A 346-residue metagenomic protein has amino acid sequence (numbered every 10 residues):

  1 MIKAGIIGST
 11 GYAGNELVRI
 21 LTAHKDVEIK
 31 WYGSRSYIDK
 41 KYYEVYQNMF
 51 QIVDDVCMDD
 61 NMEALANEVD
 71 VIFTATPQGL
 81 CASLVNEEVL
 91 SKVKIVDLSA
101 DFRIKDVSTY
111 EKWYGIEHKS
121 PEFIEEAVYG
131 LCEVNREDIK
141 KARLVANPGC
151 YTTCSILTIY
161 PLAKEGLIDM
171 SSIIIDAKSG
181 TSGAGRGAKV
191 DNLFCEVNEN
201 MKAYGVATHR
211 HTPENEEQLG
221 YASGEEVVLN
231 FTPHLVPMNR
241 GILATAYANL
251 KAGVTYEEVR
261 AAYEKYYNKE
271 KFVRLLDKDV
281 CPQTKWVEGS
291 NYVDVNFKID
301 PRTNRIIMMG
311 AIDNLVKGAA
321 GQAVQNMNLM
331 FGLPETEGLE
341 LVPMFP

Functional and structural regions predicted by a protein language model:
M1-E199, Y204-V206, K298-R302, F345-P346: N-terminal Rossmann-like NAD(P) cofactor-binding subdomain of oxidoreductases, focused on the glycine-rich
Y12, E126, C150-L157, V206-E214 (+5 more regions): Conserved active-site and cofactor/substrate-binding residues in soluble primary-metabolism enzymes
V18, I156-A163, T212-E216, E264 (+2 more regions): Predominant activation on well-ordered alpha-helical scaffold segments within soluble catalytic domains
T22-D26, K164-I168, H209, E217-G224 (+4 more regions): Generic secondary-structure signature for well-ordered alpha-helical cores
I29, M170-I175, E226-N230, F272-D277 (+1 more regions): A short coil-to-beta-strand element that immediately follows conserved catalytic motifs
A203-A207, V236, T284-V287: Short Gly/Pro-enriched turn/cap motifs at secondary-structure boundaries
T208-F231, L235-N239, L243-T245: Oxyanion-binding "anion nests"
A244-P346: C-terminal active-site/capping subdomain that shapes the small-molecule cofactor and substrate pocket of enzyme
